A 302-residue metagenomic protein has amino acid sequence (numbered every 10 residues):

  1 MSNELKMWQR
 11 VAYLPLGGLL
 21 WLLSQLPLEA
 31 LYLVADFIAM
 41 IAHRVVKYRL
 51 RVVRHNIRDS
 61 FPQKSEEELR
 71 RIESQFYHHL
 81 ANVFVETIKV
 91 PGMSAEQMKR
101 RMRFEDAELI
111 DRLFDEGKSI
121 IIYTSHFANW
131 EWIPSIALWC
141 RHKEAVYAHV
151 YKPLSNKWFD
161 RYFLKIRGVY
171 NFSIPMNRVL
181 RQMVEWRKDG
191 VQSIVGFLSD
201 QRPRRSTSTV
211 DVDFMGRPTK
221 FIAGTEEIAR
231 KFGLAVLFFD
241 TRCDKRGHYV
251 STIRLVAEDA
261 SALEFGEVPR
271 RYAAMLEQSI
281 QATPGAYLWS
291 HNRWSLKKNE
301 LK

Functional and structural regions predicted by a protein language model:
S2-T124, N129, R161-I166, N171: Membrane-anchoring hydrophobic helices of lipid-metabolizing enzymes
M7, R71, K165, N177-K302: Non-catalytic C-terminal accessory region of glycerolipid acyltransferases and related lyso-lipid remodeling enzymes
L23, F114, L138-R141, R187 (+1 more regions): N-terminal cationic-hydrophobic initiation segments that often serve targeting/anchoring roles
R51, E131, K157-R161, R181 (+2 more regions): Residue-level marker for well-ordered alpha-helical positions
D111, S135, E226-E227: Alpha-helical segments flanking ligand/cofactor-binding loops in enzyme cores
E116-N177, R204-D213: Catalytic core of membrane glycerolipid acyltransferases/transacylases, capturing the structured, soluble-facing
